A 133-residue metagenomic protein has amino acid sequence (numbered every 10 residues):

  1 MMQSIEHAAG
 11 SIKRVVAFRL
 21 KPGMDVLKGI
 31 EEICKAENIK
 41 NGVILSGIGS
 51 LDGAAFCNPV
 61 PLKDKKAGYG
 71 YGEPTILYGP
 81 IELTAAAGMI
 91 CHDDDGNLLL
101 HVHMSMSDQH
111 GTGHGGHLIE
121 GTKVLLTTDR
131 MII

Functional and structural regions predicted by a protein language model:
M1-L100, S105-I133: N-terminal intrinsically disordered, cationic/polar leader segments that include organellar targeting peptides
